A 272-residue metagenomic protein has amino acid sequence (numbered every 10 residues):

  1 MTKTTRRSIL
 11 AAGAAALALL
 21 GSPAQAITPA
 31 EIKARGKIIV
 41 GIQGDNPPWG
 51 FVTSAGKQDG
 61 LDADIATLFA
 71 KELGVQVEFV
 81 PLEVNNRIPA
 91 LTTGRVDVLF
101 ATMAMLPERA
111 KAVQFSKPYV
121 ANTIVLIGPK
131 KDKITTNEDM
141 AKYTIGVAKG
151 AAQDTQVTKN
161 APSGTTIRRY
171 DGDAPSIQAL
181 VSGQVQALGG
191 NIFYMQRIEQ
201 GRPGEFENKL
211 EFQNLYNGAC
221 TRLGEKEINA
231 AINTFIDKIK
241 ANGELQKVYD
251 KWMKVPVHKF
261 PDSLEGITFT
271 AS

Functional and structural regions predicted by a protein language model:
A26-T102: Extracytoplasmic small-molecule ligand-binding "clamshell" domains of the periplasmic binding protein/Venus flytrap
I39-P48, Q58-E72, A104, V125-G172 (+2 more regions): Bilobed "Venus flytrap"/periplasmic-binding protein-like clamshell domains and structurally analogous long
A63, F79-P89, R168-Q178, S182 (+1 more regions): Short helix-initiation/N-cap motifs at beta->coil->alpha
D64-E72, Y143-T144, G150-A152, G218-V257: Extended ligand-binding regions for polar small-molecule ligands
T67, K71, Q76-D139, F206: Acidic, polar ligand-binding/catalytic clefts
N86, T102-K111, Q156-K159, V181-Q213: A ligand-binding cleft/hinge motif common to bilobed small-molecule-binding domains
V120-G128, I192, Q196-D237, V255-S272: Periplasmic-binding protein-like
A152-R169, F206-N208, D237-S272: Ligand-binding clefts/hinges and TM-proximal coupling segments of bilobed small-molecule sensing domains
